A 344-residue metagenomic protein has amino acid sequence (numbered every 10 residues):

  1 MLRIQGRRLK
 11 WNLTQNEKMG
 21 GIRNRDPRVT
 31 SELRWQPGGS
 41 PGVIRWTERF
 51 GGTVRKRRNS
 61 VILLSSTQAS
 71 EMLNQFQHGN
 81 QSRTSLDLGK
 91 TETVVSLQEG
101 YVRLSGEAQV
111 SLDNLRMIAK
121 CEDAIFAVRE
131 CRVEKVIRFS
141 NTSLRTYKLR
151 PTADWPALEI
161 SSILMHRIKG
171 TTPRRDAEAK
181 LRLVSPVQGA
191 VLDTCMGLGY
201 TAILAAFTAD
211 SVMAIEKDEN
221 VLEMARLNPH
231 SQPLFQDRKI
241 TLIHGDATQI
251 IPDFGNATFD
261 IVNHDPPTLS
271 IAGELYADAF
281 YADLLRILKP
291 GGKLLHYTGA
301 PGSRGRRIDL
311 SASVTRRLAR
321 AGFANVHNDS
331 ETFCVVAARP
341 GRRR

Functional and structural regions predicted by a protein language model:
I44-R150: N-terminal auxiliary segments of SAM/dcSAM-dependent transferases
V187-G197: Conserved class I S-adenosyl-L-methionine
L198-A209: Conserved SAM-binding loop of SAM-dependent methyltransferases across substrates and taxa, primarily the Class I
S211-E216: Conserved SAM-binding motif I beta-strand of class I
D218-G255: S-adenosyl-L-methionine
Y276-P290: A short glycine-rich, Lys/Arg-flanked "PGG" loop and its adjoining helix->strand segment in the class I
G291-T298: Conserved beta-strand signature within the Rossmann-like core of class I S-adenosyl-L-methionine
G302-R344: Class I S-adenosyl-L-methionine
